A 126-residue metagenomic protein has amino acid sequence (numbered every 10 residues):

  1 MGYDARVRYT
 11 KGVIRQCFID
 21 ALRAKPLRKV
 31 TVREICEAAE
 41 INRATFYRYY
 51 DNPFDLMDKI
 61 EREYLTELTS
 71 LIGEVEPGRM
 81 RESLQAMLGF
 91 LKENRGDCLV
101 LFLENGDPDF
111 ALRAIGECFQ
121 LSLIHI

Functional and structural regions predicted by a protein language model:
M1-K25, K29-V30, E34: Basic, helix-initiating cap at the start of DNA-binding domains
Y3, E76-M80, E104, P108: Residue-level recognition of alpha-helical structural elements
Y9-D20, A38, D51, D55-G78 (+3 more regions): Alpha-helical structural segments
D20-L27, L71, V75, N94-C98: Basic, amphipathic alpha-helical hairpins
A21-D55: Helix-turn-helix
S70-G73, G96-S122: Short secondary-structure transition hinges
I124-I126: Conserved small/polar residues in nucleotide/adenosyl-binding loops
